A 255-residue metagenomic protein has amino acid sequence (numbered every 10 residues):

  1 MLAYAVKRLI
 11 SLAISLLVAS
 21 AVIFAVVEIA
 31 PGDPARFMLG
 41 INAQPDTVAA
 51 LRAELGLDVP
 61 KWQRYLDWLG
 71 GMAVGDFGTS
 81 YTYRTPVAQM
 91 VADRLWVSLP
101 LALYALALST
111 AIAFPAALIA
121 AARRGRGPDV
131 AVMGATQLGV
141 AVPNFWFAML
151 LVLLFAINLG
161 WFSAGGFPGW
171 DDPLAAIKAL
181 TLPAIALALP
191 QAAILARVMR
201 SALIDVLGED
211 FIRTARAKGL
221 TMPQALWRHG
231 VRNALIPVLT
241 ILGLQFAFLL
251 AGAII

Functional and structural regions predicted by a protein language model:
L2-Y4, L16, A92-V130, N144 (+2 more regions): Alpha-helical transmembrane segments of integral membrane proteins, especially multi-pass inner/plasma-membrane
A3, G40, A50-A53, D67 (+8 more regions): Short amphipathic alpha-helical coupling elements at transmembrane boundaries
V6-L12: N-terminal signal-anchor/signal peptide hydrophobic helix marking the start of the first transmembrane segment
L16-L66, L159-A179: Hydrophobic alpha-helical transmembrane segments of membrane transport/permease proteins and related membrane-embedded
V22-I29, V59, G70, G134-G165 (+2 more regions): Membrane-water interface segments at the C-terminal ends of transmembrane alpha-helices in multi-pass inner-membrane
V26-A30, M38, N42-A43, M72-A73 (+6 more regions): Hydrophobic aliphatic residues
D58-F114: An internal, D/E-rich "acidic patch" concept
